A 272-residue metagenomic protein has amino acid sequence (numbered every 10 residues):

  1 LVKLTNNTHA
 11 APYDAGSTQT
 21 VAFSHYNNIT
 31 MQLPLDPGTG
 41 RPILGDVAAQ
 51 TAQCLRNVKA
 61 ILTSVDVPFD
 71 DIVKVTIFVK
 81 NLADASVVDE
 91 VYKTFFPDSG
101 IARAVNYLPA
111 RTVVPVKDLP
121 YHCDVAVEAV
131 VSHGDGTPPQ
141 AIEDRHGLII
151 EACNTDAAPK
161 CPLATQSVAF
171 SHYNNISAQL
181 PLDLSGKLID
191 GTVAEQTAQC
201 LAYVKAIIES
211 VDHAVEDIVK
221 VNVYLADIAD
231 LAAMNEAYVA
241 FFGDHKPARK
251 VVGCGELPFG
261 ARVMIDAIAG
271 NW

Functional and structural regions predicted by a protein language model:
L1-R56, A60-K74, V79-A202, A206-V219 (+1 more regions): N-terminal presequence-like segments and the immediate start of the first folded domain
